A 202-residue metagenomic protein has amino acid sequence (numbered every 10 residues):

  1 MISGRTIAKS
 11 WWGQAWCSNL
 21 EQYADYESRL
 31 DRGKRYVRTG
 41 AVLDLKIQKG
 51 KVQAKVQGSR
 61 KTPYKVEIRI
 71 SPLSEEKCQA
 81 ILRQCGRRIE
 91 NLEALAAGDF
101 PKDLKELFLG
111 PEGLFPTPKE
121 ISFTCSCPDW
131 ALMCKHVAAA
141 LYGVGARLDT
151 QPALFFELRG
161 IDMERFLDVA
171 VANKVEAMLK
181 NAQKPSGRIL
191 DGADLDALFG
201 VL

Functional and structural regions predicted by a protein language model:
M1-L202: Long, low-complexity, compositionally biased intrinsically disordered regions
